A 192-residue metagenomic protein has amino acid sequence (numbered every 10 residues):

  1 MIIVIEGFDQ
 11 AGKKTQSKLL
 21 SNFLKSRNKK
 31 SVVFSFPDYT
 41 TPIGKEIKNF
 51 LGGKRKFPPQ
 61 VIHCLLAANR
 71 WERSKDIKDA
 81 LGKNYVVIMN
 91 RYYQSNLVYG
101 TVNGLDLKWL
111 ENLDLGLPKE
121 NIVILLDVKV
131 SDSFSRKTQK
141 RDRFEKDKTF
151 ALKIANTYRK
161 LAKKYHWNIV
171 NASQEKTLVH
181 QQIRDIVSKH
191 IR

Functional and structural regions predicted by a protein language model:
I5: Hydrophobic anchor at the beta1->P-loop junction of P-loop NTPases
F8: P-loop (Walker A) phosphate-binding loop of NTP-binding proteins
A11: ATP-binding Walker
K14: Walker A/P-loop
S21, S131-R192: NTP-dependent small-molecule kinase module
K29-L115: ATP-dependent small-molecule kinase phosphotransfer cores that center on conserved nucleotide phosphate-binding segments
N96-N156: A glycine- and Lys/Arg-enriched "phosphate-lid" helix/loop adjacent to the NTP-binding pocket of small-molecule kinases
